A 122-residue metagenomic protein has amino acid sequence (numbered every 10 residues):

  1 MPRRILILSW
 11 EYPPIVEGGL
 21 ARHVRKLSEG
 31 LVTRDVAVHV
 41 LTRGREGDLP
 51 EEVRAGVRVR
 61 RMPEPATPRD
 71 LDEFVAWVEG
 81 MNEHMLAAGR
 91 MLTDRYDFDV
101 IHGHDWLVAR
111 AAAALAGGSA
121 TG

Functional and structural regions predicted by a protein language model:
M1-R58: N-terminal subdomain of nucleotide-sugar transferases
I5, V100-H102, A116-G122: Active-site proximal beta-strand in glycosyltransferases
P13-I15, A76, D99: Short, contiguous strand/loop micro-motifs
V57-R90: A short, charged, and often flexible helix/loop element on the N-terminal side of the glycosyltransferase catalytic
M91-F98: Glycine-rich phosphate-binding loop signature in dinucleotide/nucleotide-binding domains
G103-V108: Short His-centered aromatic/hydrophobic patch
